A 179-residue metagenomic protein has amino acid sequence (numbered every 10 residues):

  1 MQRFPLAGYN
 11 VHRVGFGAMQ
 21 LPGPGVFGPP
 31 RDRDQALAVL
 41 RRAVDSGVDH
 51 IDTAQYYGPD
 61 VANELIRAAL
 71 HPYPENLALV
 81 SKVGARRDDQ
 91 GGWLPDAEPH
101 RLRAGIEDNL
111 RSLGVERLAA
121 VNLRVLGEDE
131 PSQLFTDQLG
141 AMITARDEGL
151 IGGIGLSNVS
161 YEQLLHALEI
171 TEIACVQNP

Functional and structural regions predicted by a protein language model:
M1-A78: N-terminal binding-site loop/beta-alpha segment at the start of enzyme catalytic domains that lines or forms
R3, V11-G15, D49-H50, N76-K82 (+3 more regions): Structural preference for beta-strand elements that scaffold enzyme active sites
P22-V26, R86-G92, G127-D129: A short acidic, helix-capping loop that chelates divalent metal ions and anchors anionic groups
Q55-G58, V83, G127: Structured beta->alpha junctions
G58-D60, D88, D129-E130, Q163: Short catalytic/ligand-binding loop motif for oxyanion handling, primarily in non-cytosolic enzymes, centered on
N63-K82, G140-G149, T171: Alpha-helix-loop-beta-strand connector modules within alpha/beta enzyme cores
V83-A85, S160: Glycine-rich beta-alpha junction loops
W93-P179: Glycine/proline-rich, positively charged, aromatic-decorated active-site loop/lid region on the catalytic face
